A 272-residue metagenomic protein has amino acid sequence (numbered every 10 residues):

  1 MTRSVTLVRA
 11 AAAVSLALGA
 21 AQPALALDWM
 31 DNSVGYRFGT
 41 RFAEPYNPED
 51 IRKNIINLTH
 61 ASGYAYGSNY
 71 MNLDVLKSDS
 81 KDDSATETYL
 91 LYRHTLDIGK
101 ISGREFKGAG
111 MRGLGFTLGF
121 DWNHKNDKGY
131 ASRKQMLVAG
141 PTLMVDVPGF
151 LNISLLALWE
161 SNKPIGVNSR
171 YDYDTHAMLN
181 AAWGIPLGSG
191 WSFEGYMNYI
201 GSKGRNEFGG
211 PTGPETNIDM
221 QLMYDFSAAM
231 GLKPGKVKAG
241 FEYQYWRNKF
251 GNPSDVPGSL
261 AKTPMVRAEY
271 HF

Functional and structural regions predicted by a protein language model:
M1-W29: Cleavable N-terminal export/targeting peptides
L25-M30, A61, Y66-Y70, K81 (+4 more regions): Short loop/turn motifs that connect adjacent beta-strands in outer-membrane beta-barrel proteins
A26-L76: Short glycine/proline- and aromatic-enriched beta-strand/turn motifs that initiate or cap beta-hairpins
F38-F42, V75-D79, L118-N126, A157-K163 (+4 more regions): Transmembrane beta-strands of outer-membrane beta-barrel pores
R52-I56, S84-L90, A131-L137, Y171-L179 (+2 more regions): Residues that define the transmembrane beta-barrel architecture of outer-membrane proteins
L58-S62, Y92-I98, F120, A139-V145 (+4 more regions): Residues on the lipid-exposed face of transmembrane beta-strands in outer-membrane beta-barrel proteins
L158-K236, Y270-F272: Outer-membrane beta-barrel transmembrane domain signature
L222-F272: Predominantly the C-terminal beta-signal and adjacent terminal strand-loop region of outer-membrane beta-barrel
